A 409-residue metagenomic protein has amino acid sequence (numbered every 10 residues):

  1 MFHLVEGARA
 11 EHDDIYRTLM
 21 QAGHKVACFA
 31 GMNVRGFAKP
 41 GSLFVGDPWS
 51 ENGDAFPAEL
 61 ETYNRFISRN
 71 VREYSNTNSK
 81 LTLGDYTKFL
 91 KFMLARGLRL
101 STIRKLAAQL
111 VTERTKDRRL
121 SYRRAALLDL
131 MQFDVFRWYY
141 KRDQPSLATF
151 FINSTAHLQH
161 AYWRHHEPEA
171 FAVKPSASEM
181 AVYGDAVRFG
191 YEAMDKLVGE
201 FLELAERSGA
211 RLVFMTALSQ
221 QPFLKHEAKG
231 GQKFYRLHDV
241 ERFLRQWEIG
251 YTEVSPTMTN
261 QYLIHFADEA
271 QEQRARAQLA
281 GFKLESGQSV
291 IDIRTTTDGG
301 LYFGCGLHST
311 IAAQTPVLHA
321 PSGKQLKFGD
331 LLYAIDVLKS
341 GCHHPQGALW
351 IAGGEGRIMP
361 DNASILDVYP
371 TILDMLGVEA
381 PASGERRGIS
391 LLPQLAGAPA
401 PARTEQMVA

Functional and structural regions predicted by a protein language model:
M1-A170: His/Asp/Glu-rich, glycine-adjacent segments that coordinate divalent cations and/or stabilize oxyanion chemistry on
F2-H3, G36-A38, K233-A409: Membrane-interface soluble catalytic domains
K25-R35, A210-R211, T216, A382-I389: Acidic carboxylate-rich catalytic motifs and surrounding loops in phosphoryl-/glycosyl-chemistry enzymes
A108-S121, A172-Y183, E253-V254, A348-G356: Short glycine/proline-rich turn/loop motifs
Y122-D129, M180-E192: Short acidic-aromatic active-site loops that bind/stabilize oxyanions
T149-I152, F214-T216, Y302-G306: Short beta-strand segments
R164-D185, G323-K327: A solvent-exposed, charged loop/short amphipathic helix patch at secondary-structure junctions
F189-K229, L349, I372: Metal-dependent active-site segment of extracytoplasmic phospho-/sulfohydrolases and closely related
